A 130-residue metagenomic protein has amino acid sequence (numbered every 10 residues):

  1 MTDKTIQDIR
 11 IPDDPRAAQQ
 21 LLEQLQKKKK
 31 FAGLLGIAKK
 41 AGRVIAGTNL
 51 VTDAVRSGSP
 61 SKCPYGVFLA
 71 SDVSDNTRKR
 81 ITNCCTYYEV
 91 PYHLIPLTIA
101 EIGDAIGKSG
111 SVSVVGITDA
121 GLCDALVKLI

Functional and structural regions predicted by a protein language model:
M1-G33: Short, compositionally biased "basic patch" segments
Q24-Y65: N-terminal first-folded block
R56-P60, T86, G107: Residue-level signal for alpha-helix termini/capping positions
C63, V73-G103: Feature captures the catalytic cores and cofactor-binding loops of soluble hydro-lyases/lyases that act on carboxylate
S71-D72, I117: Conserved residues at beta->alpha junctions
E89-I130: Short basic, glycine-rich beta-strand/loop surfaces that mediate nucleic-acid
